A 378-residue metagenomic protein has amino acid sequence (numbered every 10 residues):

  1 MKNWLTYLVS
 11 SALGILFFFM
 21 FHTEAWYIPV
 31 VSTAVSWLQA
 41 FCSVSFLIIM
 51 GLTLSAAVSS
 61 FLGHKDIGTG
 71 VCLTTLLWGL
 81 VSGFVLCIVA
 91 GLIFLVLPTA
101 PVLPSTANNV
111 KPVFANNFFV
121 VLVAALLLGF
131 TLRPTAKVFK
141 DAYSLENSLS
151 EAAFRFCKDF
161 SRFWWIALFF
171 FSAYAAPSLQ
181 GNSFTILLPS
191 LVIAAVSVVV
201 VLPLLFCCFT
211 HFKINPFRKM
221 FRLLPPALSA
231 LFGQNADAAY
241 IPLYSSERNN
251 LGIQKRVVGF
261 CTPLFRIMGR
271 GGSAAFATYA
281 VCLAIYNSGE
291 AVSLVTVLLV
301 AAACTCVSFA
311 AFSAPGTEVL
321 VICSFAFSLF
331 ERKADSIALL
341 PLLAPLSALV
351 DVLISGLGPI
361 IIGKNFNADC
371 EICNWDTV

Functional and structural regions predicted by a protein language model:
M1-Y27, S36-C42, G70-R218, W375-V378: Signature of multi-pass transmembrane helix bundles
P29-A40, S144-K158, R222, P226-S229 (+3 more regions): Short amphipathic alpha-helical coupling elements at transmembrane boundaries
C42-S45, F114-V120, K158-S161, V196 (+4 more regions): Membrane-interfacial loop-to-helix junctions in multi-pass transporters
A56-G63, R133-P134, F171-A176, C208-H211 (+2 more regions): Helix-loop junctions at the membrane interface of multi-pass solute transporters
D66-T74, R155-S161, N250-R266, L294-V295 (+2 more regions): Membrane-interface alpha-helices at helix entry/exit sites of multi-pass transporters
C72-F84, L187-L205, R222-A230, V297-P315 (+1 more regions): Small-residue-enriched core segments of transmembrane alpha-helices in multipass membrane transport and channel
L223-T278, T305-V319, L342-I362: Alpha-helical membrane segments and immediately flanking helix-loop junctions that form or couple to the substrate/ion
Y279-V378: Transmembrane alpha-helical segments and their short flanking loops that form helix-hairpins/helix-helix interfaces
